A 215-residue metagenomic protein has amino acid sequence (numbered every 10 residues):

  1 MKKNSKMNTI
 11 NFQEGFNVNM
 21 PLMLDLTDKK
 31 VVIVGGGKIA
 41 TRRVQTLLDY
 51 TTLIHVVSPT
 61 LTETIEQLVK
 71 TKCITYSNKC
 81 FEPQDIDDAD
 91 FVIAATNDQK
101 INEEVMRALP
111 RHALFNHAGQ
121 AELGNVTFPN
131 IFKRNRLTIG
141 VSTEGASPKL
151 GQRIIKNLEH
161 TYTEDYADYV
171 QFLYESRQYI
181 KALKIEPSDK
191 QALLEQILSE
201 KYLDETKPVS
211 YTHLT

Functional and structural regions predicted by a protein language model:
M1-L22, Y169, I180: Glycine/serine-rich phosphate-binding loop and adjoining beta1-alpha1 elements at the start of nucleotide-handling
T27-R43, L173: Glycine-rich adenosine-cofactor-binding loop
Y50, I54-Q67: NAD(P)-binding Rossmann-fold cofactor-contacting core
K72-Q84: Glycine-rich, highly charged phosphate/nucleotide-binding loops
A95, N102-V126: ADP-ribose/adenylate-binding Rossmann-like module
N130-T163: Short alpha-helices
T163-Q196: Internal, active-site/partner-interface "lid" segment
T212-T215: Conserved small/polar residues in nucleotide/adenosyl-binding loops
